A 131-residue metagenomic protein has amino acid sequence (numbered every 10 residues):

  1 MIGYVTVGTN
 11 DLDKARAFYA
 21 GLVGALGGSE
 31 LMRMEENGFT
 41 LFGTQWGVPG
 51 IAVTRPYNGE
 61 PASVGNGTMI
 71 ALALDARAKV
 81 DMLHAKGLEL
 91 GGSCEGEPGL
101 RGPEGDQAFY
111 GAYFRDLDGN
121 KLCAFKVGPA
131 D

Functional and structural regions predicted by a protein language model:
M1-R16, V127-D131: N-terminal beta-strand motif that seeds the catalytic metal site of vicinal oxygen chelate
M1-V5, N66-I70, Y110: Short amphipathic alpha-helical segments
V7-G50: Core segments of cupin and vicinal oxygen chelate
N10-K14, A71-A112, L117: Vicinal oxygen chelate
T40-M82: Long, continuous compositionally biased terminal/linker segments
L122-A124: Short glycine-/small-residue motifs
